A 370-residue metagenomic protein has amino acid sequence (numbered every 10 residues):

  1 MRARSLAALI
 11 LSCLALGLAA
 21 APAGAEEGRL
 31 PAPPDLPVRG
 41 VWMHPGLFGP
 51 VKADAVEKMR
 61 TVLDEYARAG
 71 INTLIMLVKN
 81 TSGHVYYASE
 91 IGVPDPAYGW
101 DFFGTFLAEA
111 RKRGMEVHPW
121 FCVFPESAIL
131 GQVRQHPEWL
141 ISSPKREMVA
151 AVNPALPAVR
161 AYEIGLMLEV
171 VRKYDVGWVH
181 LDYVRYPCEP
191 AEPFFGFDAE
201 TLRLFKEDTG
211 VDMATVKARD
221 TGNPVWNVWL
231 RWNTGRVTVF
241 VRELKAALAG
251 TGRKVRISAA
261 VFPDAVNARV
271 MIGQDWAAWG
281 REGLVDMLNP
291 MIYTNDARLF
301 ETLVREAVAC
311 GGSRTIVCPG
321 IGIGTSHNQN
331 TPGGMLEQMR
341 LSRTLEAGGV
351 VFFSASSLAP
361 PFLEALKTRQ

Functional and structural regions predicted by a protein language model:
A8-A19: Bacterial N-terminal signal peptides
P33-V56, H118-Y174: Active-site-adjacent "subsite" loops/lids of carbohydrate-active enzymes
H44-A53, A88-W100, E147-A161, V225-V237 (+2 more regions): The substrate-binding groove and active-site-proximal loops of carbohydrate-active enzymes, especially glycoside
F48-E57, K79-H84, P96-Y98, E126 (+5 more regions): Acidic-and-aromatic substrate-binding clefts and catalytic sites of carbohydrate-active enzymes
E57-G83, K173-G177, V285-M287, A347-G349: Catalytic domains of carbohydrate-active enzymes, especially glycoside hydrolases
L63, N80-C122, W232-T251: Aromatic-lined substrate-binding rim segments of carbohydrate-active enzymes
E65, K145-E282: Polysaccharide-binding and catalytic clefts of secreted carbohydrate-active enzymes
L284-T302, A307, T315-Q370: Substrate-binding cleft of secreted/luminal carbohydrate-active enzymes
